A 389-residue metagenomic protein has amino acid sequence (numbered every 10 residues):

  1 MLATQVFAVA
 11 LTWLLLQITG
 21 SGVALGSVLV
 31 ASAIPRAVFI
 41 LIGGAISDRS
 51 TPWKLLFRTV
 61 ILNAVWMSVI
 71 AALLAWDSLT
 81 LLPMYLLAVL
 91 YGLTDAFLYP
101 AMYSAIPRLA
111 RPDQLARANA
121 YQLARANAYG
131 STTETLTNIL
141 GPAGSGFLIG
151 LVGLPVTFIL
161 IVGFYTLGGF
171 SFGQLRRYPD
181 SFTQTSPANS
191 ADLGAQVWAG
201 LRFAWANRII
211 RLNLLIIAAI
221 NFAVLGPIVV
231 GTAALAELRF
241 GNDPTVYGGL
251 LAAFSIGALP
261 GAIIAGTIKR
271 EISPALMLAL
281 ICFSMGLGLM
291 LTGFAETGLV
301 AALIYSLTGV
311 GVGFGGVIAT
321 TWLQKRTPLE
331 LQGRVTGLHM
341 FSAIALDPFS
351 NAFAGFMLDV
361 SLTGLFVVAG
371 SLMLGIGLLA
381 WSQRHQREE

Functional and structural regions predicted by a protein language model:
M1-A37, R202-A252: Helix-loop boundary and gating motifs at the non-cytosolic
M1-A8, S32-A45, T51-W66, P83-I149 (+6 more regions): Substrate-agnostic recognition of the 12-TM MFS/MFS-like secondary transporter fold
T12, M67-L74, S145, I149 (+7 more regions): Structural signal for membrane-spanning alpha-helices in multi-pass inner-membrane proteins, emphasizing helix cores
T12-I18, A71-W76, L140-L160, L238-R239 (+1 more regions): Transmembrane alpha-helix termini and helix-breaking/packing motifs in multi-pass membrane transporters
G22, L81, Y85, Q196 (+3 more regions): Primarily residues marking transmembrane-helix entry/exit sites
V38-I42, R49, L55, T59 (+5 more regions): C-terminal transmembrane bundle of multi-pass solute transporters/carriers
D77, R108, L154, F158 (+2 more regions): Helix-loop junctions on the cytosolic side of multi-pass membrane transporters, especially the intracellular loop
Y178-L215: Juxtamembrane intracellular "pre-TM" segments in multi-pass secondary transporters
